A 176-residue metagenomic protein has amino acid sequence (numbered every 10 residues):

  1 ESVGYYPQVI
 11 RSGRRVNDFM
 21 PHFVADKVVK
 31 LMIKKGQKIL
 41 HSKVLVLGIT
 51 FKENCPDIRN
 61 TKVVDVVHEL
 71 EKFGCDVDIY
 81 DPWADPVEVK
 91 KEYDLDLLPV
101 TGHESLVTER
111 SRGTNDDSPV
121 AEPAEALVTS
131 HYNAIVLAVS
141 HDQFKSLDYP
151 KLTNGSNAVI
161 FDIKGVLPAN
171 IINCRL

Functional and structural regions predicted by a protein language model:
E1-S111, D116-L176: Structural/interface elements that position substrates and couple domains in central-metabolism enzymes
